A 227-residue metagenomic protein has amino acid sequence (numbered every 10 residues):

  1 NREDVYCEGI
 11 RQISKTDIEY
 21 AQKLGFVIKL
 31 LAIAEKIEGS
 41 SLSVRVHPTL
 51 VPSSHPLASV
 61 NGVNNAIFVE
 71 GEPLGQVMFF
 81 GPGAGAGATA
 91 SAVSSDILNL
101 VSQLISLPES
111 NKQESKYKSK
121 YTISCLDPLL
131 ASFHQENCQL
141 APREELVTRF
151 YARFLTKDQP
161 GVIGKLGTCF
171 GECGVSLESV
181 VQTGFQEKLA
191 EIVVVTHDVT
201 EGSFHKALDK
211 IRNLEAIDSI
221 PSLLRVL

Functional and structural regions predicted by a protein language model:
N1-S59, N64-A66, G85: Substrate-binding/catalytic subdomain of NAD(P)-dependent oxidoreductase enzymes
C7, F79-A86, T156: Short, surface-exposed loop/turn motifs that are enriched in glycine and acidic residues and include a nearby proline
I33-A34, E70-E72, L155: A generic structural motif
V44-E72, G83-G87, T168-G171, V175-Q186: Low-complexity, glycine/alanine/valine/leucine- and proline-rich hydrophobic stretches
V69-F80, S94: An anion-binding loop in the catalytic cleft
V77-P82, V193-V195: Short, well-ordered beta-strand elements
A86-S94: Short, charged, low-complexity patches
I97-L227: A conserved regulatory-domain signal marking ACT and ACT-like small-molecule sensing domains and adjacent regulatory
